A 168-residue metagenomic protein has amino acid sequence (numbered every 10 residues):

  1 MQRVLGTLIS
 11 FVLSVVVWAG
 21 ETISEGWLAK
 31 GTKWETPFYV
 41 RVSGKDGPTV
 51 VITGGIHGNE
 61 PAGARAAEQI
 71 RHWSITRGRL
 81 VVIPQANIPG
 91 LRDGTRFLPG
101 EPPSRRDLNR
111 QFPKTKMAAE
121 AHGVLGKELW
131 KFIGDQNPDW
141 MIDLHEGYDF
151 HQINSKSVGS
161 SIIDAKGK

Functional and structural regions predicted by a protein language model:
M1, G6, F38-Y39, F150-Q152 (+1 more regions): Intrinsic structural disorder
Q2-P37: Short glycine- and acidic-rich boundary segments immediately preceding or forming the N-terminal edge of structured
G6, S10, G31, S43 (+2 more regions): Generic structural signal for beta-strand residues in well-ordered domains
W27, I56-E60: Short, N-terminal intrinsically disordered low-complexity segments that are rich in Pro/Gly and polar/charged residues
F38-D46: Short beta-strand-to-loop junctions in surface cap/lid or active-site-entrance loops
G47-T49, P61-K168: Active-site/substrate-binding loop(s) of hydrolase catalytic cores
P48-I56: Short beta-strand element of the alpha/beta-hydrolase
